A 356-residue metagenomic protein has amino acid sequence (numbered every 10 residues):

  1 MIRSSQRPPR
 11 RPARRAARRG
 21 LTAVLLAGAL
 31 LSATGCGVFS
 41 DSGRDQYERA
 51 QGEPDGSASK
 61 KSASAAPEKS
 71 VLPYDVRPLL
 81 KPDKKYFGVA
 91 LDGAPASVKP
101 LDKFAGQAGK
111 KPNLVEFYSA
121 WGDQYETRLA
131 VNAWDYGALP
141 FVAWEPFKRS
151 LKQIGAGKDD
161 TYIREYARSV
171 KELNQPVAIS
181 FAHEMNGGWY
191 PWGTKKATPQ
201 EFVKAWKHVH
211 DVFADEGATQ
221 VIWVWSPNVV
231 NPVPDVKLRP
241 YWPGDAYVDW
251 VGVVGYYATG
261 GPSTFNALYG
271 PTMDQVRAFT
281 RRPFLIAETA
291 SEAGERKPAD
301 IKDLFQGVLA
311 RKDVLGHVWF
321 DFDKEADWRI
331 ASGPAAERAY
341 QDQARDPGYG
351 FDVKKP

Functional and structural regions predicted by a protein language model:
M1-S40: Secretory targeting and sorting signals
I2, G37-V38, D45-G56, S64-A65 (+1 more regions): Aromatic-rich peripheral "rim/lid" segments of glycoside hydrolase catalytic domains that contact and position glycan
K84-L173, Y269-T272, R296-D300, Q306-V314 (+3 more regions): N-terminal carbohydrate-binding/catalytic regions of secreted carbohydrate-active enzymes
V89-L91, W206, H210-V236, R281-E295 (+1 more regions): Aromatic-lined carbohydrate-recognition surfaces of secreted/lumenal glycan-active proteins
V98-L101, V229-A246, F265, K297-P298 (+1 more regions): Distinct, well-ordered alpha-helical segments
P112, L238-T264, F320-F322: Aromatic- and acid-rich polysaccharide-binding/catalytic face of secreted or lumenal carbohydrate-active enzymes
R128-A138, A143-E145, V253-E295: Glycoside hydrolase catalytic-domain groove-lining segments
Y166-T198, V221-P227: Active-site groove signature of glycoside hydrolases
